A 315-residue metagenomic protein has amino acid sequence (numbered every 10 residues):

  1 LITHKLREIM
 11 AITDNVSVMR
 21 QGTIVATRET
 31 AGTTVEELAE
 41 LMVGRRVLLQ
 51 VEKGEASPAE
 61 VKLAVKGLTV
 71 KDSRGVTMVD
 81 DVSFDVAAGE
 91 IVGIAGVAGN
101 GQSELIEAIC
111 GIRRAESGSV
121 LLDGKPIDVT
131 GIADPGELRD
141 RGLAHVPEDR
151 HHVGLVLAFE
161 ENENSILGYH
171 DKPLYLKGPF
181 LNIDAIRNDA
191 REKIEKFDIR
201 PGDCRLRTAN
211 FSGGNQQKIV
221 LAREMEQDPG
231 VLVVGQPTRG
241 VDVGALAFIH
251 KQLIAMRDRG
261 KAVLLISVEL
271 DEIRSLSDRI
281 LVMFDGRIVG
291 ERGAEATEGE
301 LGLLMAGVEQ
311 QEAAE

Functional and structural regions predicted by a protein language model:
L1-E315: Glycine-rich phosphate-binding loops of nucleotide-dependent enzymes
